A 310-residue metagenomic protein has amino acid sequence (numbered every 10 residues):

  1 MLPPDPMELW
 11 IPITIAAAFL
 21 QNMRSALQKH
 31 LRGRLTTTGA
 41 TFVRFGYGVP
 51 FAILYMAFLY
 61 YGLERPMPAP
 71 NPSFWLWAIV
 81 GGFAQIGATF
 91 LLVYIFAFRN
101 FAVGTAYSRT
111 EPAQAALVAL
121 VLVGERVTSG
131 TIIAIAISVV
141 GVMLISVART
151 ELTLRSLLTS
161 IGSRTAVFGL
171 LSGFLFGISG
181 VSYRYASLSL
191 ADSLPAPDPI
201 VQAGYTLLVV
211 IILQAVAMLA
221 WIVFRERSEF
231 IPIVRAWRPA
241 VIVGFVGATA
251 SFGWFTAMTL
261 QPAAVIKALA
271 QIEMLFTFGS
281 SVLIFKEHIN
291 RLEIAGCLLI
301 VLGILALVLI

Functional and structural regions predicted by a protein language model:
L2-F98, V147-L170, F174, S189 (+4 more regions): Membrane-interface interhelical linkers
A16, V43, Y107, S129-I133 (+3 more regions): Hydrophobic core positions of alpha-helical segments in small-molecule transporters and transporter systems
N22, A26, I53, G82-G87 (+9 more regions): Hydrophobic/small/kink-forming positions within alpha-helical transmembrane segments of polytopic membrane proteins
K29, V93, A119-L120, R184 (+2 more regions): Small-residue-mediated transmembrane helix hinge/kink sites in multi-pass secondary transporters
G39, V103, R126-T131, Y205 (+2 more regions): Residue-level recognition of membrane-helix boundary sites in multi-pass small-molecule transporters
G46-L54, Y107-V121, L213, A217 (+3 more regions): Alpha-helical transmembrane segments of compact multi-pass small-molecule transporters, enriched in specific families
A52, V118-V123, G130-R149, L292-L309: Hydrophobic transmembrane alpha-helices of multi-pass small-molecule transport proteins
L92-I133: Membrane-interface helix-loop-helix junctions at boundaries between adjacent transmembrane segments
